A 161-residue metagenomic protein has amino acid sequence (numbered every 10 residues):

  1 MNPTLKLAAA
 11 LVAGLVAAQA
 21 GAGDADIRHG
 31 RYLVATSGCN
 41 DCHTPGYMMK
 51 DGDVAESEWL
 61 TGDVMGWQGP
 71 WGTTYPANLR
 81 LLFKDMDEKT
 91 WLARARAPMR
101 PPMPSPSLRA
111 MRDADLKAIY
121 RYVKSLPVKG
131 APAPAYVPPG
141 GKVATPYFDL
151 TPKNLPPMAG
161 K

Functional and structural regions predicted by a protein language model:
M1, G72-T74, P98: Short, solvent-exposed loop/turn segments at the edges of secondary structure
M1-A9: Bacterial N-terminal signal peptides that target proteins for export
A18-A35, Y47-D51, E88: Electrostatic cytochrome c docking/interface patches
R28-Y32, N40, A77, K89 (+4 more regions): Solvent-exposed, polar/charged alpha-helical surfaces in well-ordered, non-transmembrane soluble domains, broadly
T36, T44-T74, S105-K161: Flexible coil segments in periplasmic/lumen-exposed cytochrome c-class electron-transfer proteins
G72-D87: Peptidoglycan-targeting cell-wall enzymes and recognition modules
R80-L82, A93-R94, P106-S107: A structural feature that tracks compact, well-ordered secondary-structure segments with a strong bias toward
